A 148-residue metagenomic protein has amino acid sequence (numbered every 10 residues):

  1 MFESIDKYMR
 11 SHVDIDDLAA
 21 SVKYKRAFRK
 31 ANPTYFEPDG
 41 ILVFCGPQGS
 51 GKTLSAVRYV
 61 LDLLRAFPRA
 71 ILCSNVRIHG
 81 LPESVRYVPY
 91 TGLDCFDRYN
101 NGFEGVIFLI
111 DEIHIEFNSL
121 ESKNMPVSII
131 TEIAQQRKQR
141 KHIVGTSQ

Functional and structural regions predicted by a protein language model:
M1-T34: N-terminal pre-Walker A segment at the start of P-loop NTPase domains
F44: Hydrophobic anchor at the beta1->P-loop junction of P-loop NTPases
Q48: The conserved Walker
K52-T53: Conserved lysine of the Walker
R69-A70, E104-I107, Q139-G145: Loop/turn-to-beta-strand initiation segments
C73-G102: Short glycine-rich substrate-engagement loop in P-loop NTPases that contacts/grips substrate
I115-Q148: Replace "adjacent to P-loop NTPase cores in ATP/GTP-dependent enzymes" with "adjacent to NTP-binding cores
